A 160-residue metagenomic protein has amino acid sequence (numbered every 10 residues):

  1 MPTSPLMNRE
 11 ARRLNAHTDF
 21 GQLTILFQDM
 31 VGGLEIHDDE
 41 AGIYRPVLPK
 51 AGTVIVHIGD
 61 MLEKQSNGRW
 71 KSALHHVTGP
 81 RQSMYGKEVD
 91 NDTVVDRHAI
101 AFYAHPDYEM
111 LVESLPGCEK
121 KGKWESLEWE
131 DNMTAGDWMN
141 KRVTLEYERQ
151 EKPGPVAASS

Functional and structural regions predicted by a protein language model:
M1-S160: C-terminal flanking tails of non-heme Fe-dependent oxygenases
